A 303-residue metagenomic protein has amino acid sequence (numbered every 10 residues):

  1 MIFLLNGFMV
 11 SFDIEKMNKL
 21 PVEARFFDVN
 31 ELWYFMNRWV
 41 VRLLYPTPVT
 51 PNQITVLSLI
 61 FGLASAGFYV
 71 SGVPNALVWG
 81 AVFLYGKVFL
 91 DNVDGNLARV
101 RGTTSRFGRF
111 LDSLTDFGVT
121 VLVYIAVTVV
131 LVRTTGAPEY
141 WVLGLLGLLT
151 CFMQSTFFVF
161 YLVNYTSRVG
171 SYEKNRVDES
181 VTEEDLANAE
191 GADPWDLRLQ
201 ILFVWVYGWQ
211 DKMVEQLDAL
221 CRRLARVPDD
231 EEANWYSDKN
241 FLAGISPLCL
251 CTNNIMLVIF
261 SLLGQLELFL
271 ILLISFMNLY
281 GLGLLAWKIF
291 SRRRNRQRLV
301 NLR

Functional and structural regions predicted by a protein language model:
I2-M36, V163-R303: C-terminal membrane-associated helical module and adjoining short loops/tails
L43, L63-G67, L257-I259: Alpha-helical transmembrane segments of multipass membrane proteins
P51-F107, Y124, W141-T150: Membrane-embedded alpha-helical segments that form the functional core of polytopic membrane enzymes, especially those
P51-V56, D112-T120, F241-C251: Select subsegments of transmembrane alpha-helices in polytopic membrane proteins, especially boundary-proximal
A66-V70, V123, V127, S261 (+2 more regions): Structural signal for membrane-spanning alpha-helices in multi-pass inner-membrane proteins, emphasizing helix cores
V70-L77, T135-P138, L262-I271: Transmembrane helix interruption/hinge and helix-loop junction motifs
A98, G102-T115, R176-V177, N301-R303: Juxtamembrane helix-capping/reentrant segments at transmembrane boundaries
T128, R133-T134, P138-Y165: Alpha-helical transmembrane segments
